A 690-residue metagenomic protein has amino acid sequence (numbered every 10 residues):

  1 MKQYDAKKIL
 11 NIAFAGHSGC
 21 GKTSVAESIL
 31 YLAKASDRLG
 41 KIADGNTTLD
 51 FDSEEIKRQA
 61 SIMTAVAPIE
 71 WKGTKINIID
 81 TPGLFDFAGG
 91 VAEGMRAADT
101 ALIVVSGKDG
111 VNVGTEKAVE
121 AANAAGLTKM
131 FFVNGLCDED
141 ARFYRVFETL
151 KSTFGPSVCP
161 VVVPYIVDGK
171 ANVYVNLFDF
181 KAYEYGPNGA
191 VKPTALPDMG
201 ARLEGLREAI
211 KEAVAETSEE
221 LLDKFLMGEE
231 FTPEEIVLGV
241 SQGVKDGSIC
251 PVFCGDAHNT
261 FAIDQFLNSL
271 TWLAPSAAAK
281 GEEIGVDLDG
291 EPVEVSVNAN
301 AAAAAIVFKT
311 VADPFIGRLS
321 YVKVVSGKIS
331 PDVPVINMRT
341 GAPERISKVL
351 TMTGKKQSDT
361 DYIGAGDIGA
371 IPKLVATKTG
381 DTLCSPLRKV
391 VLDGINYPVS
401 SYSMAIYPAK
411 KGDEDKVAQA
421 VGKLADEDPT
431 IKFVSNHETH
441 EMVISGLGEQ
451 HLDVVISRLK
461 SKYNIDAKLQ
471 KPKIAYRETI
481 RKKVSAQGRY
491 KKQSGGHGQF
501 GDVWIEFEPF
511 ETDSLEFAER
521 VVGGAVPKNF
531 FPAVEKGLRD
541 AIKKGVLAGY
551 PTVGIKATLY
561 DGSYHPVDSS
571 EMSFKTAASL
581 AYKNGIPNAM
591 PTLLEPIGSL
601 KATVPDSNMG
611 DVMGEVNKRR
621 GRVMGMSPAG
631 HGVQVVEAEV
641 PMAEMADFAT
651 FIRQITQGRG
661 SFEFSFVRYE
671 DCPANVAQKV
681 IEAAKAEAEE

Functional and structural regions predicted by a protein language model:
M1-E690: Structural and coupling elements of P-loop NTPases
